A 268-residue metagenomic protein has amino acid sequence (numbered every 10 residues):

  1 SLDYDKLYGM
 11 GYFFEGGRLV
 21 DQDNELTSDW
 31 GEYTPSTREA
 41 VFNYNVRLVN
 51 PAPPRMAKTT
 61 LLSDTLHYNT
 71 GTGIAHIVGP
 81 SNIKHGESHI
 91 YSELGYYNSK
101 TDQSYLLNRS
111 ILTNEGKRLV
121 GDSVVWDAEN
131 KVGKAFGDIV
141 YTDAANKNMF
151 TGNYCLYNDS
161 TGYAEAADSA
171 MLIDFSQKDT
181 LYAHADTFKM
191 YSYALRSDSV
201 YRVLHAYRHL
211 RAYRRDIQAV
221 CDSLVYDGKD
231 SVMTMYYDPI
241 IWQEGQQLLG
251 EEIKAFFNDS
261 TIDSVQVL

Functional and structural regions predicted by a protein language model:
S1-L268: Structural signature for solvent-exposed beta-strand/loop edge elements and short helix-capping sites, enriched
